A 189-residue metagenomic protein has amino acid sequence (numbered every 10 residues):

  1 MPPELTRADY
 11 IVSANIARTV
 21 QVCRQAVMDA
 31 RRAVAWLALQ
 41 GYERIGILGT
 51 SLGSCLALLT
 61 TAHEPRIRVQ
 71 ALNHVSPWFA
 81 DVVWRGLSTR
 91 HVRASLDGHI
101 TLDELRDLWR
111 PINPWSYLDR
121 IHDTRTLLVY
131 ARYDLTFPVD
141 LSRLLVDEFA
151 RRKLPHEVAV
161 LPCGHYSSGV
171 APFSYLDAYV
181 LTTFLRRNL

Functional and structural regions predicted by a protein language model:
M1-R24: Cap/lid segment of the alpha/beta-hydrolase catalytic domain
A17, Q21-R24, L105, I112 (+3 more regions): Alpha-helix capping and helix-loop boundary segments enriched in small/acidic/polar residues
V22, D29-A33, N113, V180: Well-ordered alpha-helical segments embedded in enzymatic catalytic cores
R32-S88: Primarily recognizes the serine-hydrolase "nucleophile elbow" in alpha/beta-hydrolase and SGNH/GDSL folds
R44-I45, T126, P155-H156: Hydrophobic anchor at the start of a short beta-strand that flanks the dinucleotide cofactor-binding loop
A71, L127-V129, A159: Hydrophobic/aromatic beta-strand patches that form the interior of the parallel beta-sheet core in alpha/beta enzyme
V82-L141, V146-D147: The feature captures the conserved acid-bearing segment of alpha/beta-hydrolase catalytic domains
R143, A150-L189: C-terminal catalytic histidine-bearing segment of alpha/beta-hydrolase fold enzymes
